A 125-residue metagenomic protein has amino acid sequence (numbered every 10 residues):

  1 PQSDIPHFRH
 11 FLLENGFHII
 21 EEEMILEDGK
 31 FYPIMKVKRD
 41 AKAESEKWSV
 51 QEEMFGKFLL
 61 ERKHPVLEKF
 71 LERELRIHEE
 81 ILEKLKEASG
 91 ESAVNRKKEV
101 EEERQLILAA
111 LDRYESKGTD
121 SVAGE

Functional and structural regions predicted by a protein language model:
P1-K38: C-terminal substrate-binding/active-site "lid" region of AdoMet-derived donor-dependent transferases
A41-A43, K47-E125: An accessory alpha-helical subdomain
